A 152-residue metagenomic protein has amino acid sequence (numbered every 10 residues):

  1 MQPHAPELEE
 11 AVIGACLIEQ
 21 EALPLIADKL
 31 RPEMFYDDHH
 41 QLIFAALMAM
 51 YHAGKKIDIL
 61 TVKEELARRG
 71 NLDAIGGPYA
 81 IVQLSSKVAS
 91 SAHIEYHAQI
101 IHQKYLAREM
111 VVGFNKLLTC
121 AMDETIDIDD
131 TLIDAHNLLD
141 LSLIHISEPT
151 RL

Functional and structural regions predicted by a protein language model:
M1-K104: Noncatalytic partner-interaction/assembly domains of nucleic-acid and motor enzyme complexes, especially the accessory
F44-H52, V111-M122: Regular secondary-structure segments
I57-L60, R108, I126-D130: Short, solvent-exposed positions on alpha-helices
G76, R108-G113: Short, well-ordered alpha-helical segments that carry or flank key catalytic/ligand-binding motifs at enzyme/regulatory
N115-L143: Non-catalytic interaction/clamp surfaces of large macromolecular machines
L141-L152: Residue-level detector of conserved catalytic or cofactor/ligand-binding positions in enzyme active sites
